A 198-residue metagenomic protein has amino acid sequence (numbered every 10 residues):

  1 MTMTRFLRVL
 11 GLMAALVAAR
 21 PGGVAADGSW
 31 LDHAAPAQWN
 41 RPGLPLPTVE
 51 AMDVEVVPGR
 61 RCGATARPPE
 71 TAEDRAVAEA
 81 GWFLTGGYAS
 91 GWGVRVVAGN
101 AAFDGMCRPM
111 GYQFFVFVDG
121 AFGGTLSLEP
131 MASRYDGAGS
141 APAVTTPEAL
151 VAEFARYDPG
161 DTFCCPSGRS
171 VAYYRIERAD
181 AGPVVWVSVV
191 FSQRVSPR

Functional and structural regions predicted by a protein language model:
M1-R5: N-terminal secretory signal peptides that target proteins for export/translocation
F6-V9, P21: Hydrophobic alpha-helical segments, especially transmembrane helices and their immediate juxtamembrane helical caps
R8-L16: Hydrophobic helical h-region of N-terminal Sec-dependent signal peptides in bacterial secretory/periplasmic proteins
V17-G23: C-terminal segment of classical bacterial N-terminal signal peptides
G23-R198: Exposed acidic/polar residues on beta-strands and adjacent loops within beta-sheet cores, strongest in beta-propeller
